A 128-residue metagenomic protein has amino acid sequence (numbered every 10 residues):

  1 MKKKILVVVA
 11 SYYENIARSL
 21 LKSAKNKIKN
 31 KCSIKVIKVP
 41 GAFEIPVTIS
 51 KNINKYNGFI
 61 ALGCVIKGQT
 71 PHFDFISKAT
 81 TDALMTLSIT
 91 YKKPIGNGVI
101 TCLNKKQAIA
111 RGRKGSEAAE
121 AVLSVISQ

Functional and structural regions predicted by a protein language model:
K2-V36: Glycine-rich phosphate/diphosphate-binding loop of Rossmann-like nucleotide-binding domains
S11-Y12, V39, C64-V65, I100-L103: Short, ordered loop/turn segments at secondary-structure junctions
R18, K22, F43-S50, R113-S116 (+1 more regions): Amphipathic, non-transmembrane alpha-helical secondary structure
K27-N54: Active-site rim loops that border cofactor/substrate pockets in soluble metabolic enzymes
V36, G58-L62, P94-I100: Short beta-strand segments at enzyme active-site cores
I37-G41, F75-S77, R113: Active-site nucleophile and cofactor-binding loops and adjacent substrate-binding regions of central metabolic enzymes
V47-A83: Glycine-rich phosphate-binding loop
T80-Q128: C-terminal binding/interaction regions
